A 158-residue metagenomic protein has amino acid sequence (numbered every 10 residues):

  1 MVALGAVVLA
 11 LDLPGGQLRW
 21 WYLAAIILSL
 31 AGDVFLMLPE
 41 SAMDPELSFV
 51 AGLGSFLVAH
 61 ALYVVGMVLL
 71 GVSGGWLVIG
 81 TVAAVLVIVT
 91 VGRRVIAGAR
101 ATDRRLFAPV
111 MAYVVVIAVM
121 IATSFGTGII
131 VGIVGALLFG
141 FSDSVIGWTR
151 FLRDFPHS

Functional and structural regions predicted by a protein language model:
M1-S158: Polytopic alpha-helical membrane-helix bundles and their juxtamembrane interface segments in multi-pass membrane
